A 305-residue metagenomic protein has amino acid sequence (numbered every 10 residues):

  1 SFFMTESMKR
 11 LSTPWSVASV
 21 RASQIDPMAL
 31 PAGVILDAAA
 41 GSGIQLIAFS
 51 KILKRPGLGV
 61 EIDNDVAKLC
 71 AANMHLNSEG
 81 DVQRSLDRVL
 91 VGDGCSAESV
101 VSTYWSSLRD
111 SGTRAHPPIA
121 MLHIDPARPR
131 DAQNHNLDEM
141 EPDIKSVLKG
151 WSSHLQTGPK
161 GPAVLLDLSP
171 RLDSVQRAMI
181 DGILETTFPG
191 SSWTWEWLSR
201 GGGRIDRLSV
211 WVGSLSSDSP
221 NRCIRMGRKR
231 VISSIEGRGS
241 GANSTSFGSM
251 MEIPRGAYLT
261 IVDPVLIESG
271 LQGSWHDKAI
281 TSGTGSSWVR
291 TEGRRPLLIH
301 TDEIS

Functional and structural regions predicted by a protein language model:
S1-S305: SAM-dependent transferase fold signal centered on methyltransferase-like domains, encompassing both Class I
